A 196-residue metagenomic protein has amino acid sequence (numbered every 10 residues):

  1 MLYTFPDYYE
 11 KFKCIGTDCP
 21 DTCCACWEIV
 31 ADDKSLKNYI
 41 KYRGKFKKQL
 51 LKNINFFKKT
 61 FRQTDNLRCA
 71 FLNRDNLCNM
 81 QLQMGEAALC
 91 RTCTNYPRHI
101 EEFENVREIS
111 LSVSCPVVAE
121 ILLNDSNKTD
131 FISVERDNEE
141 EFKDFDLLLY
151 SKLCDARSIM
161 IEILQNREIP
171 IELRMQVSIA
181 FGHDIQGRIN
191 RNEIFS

Functional and structural regions predicted by a protein language model:
M1-T22, C26-K41, K45, K58-N66 (+1 more regions): Short loop/turn segments that flank or connect secondary-structure elements
K48: Ferredoxin-type iron-sulfur electron-transfer modules in oxidoreductases and energy-metabolism complexes
L51-N55: Glycine/alanine-rich phosphate-binding loops at beta-alpha junctions
